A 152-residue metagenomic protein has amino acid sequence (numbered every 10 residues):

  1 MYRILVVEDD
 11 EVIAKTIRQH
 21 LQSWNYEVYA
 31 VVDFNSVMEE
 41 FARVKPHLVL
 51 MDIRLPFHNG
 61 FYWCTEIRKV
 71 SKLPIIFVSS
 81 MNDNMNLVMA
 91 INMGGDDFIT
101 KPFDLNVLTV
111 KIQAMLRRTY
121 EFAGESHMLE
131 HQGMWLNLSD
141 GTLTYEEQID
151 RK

Functional and structural regions predicted by a protein language model:
M1-Y120: N-terminal/domain-start alpha-helical segments
R3, A114-K152: Short, Lys/Arg-enriched segments at the junction into DNA-binding effector domains of transcriptional regulators
